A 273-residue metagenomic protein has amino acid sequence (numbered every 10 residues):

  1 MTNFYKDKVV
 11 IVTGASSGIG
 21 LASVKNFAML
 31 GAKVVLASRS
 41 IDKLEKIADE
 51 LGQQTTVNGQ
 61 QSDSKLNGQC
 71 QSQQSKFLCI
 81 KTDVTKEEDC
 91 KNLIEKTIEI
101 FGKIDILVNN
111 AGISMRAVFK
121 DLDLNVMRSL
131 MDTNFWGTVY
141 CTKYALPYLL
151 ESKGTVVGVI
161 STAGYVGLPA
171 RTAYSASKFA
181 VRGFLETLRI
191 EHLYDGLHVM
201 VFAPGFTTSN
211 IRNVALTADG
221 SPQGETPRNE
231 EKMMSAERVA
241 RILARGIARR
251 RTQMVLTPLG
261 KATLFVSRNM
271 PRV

Functional and structural regions predicted by a protein language model:
V9, S16-S17: Conserved glycine-rich cofactor-binding loop
L30-I47: Conserved glycine-rich Rossmann-like NAD(P)H-binding loop of the short-chain dehydrogenase/reductase
K81-N92, L124: The beta1-alpha1 cofactor-binding region of Rossmann-like NAD(H)/NADP(H)-dependent oxidoreductases
V118-F119, D123-R128: Substrate-binding pocket helix/loop in short-chain dehydrogenase/reductase
T142, S177: Active-site helix of classical SDR
S161: Residue(s) in the substrate-gating loop at a strand-loop-helix junction that position the organic substrate next
Y194-P258: SDR active-site lid
